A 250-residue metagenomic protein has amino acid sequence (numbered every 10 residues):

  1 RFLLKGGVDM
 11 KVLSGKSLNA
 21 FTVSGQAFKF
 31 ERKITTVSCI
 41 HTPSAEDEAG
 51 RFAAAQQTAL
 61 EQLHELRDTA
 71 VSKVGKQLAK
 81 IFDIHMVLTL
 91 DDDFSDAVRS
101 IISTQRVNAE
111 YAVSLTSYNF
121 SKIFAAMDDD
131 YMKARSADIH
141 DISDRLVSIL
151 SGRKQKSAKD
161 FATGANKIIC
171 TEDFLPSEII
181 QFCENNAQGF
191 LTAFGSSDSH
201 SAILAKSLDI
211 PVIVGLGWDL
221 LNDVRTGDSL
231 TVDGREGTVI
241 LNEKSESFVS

Functional and structural regions predicted by a protein language model:
F2-S250: Non-catalytic, soluble scaffold/interaction modules
